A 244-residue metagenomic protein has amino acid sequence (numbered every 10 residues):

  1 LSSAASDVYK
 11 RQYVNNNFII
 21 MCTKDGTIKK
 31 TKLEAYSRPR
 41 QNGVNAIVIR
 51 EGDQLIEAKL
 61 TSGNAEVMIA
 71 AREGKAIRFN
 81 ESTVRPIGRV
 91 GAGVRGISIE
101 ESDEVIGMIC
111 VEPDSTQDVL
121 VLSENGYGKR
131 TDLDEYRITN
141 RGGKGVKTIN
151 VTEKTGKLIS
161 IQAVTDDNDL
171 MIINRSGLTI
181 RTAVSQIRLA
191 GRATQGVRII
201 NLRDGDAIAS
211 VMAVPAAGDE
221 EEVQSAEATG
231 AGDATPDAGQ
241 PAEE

Functional and structural regions predicted by a protein language model:
L1-A5, Y9: Single conserved hydrophobic/aromatic residue that forms the stacking wall/gate of nucleotide- or nucleobase-binding
F18-Y36, I47, A58-T61, E66-V84 (+8 more regions): A structural feature that tracks compact, well-ordered secondary-structure segments with a strong bias toward
S37-Q41: Per-blade loop-tip surfaces of WD-repeat and WD-like beta-propellers in eukaryotic adaptors/scaffolds
N42-A46, A92-I97, G142-V151: Acidic/polar low-complexity surface segments
V105-I106: Canonical WD40 repeat/beta-propeller blade segments in eukaryotic WD-repeat proteins
N140-V164: Generic long, charged, amphipathic alpha-helical segments
M212-E244: Acidic, low-complexity intrinsically disordered tails
